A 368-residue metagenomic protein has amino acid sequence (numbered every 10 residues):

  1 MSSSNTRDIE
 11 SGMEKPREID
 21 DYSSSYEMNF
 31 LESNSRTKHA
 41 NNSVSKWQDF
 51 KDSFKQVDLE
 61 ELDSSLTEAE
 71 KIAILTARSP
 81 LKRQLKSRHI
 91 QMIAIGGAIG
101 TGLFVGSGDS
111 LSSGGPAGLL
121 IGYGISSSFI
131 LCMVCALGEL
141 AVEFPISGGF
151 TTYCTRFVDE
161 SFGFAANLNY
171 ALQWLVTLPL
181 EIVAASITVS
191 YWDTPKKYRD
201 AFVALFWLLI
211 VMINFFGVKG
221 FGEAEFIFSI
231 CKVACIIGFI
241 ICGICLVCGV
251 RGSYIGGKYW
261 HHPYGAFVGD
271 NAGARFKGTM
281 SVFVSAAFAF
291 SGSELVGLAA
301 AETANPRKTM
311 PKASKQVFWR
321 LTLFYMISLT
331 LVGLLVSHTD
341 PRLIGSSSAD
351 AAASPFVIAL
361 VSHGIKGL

Functional and structural regions predicted by a protein language model:
S2-G108, S112-P116, I130-L131: Membrane-interface "cap" regions at the ends of multi-pass membrane proteins
K82, M92, L103-F202, M212 (+2 more regions): Extracellular loop-to-transmembrane helix junctions
Q91-I99, Y123-G124, S128, L168 (+8 more regions): Residue-level signature of the transmembrane alpha-helical core of multi-pass small-molecule transporters
T101, V105, L178, C235-I236 (+3 more regions): Hydrophobic alpha-helical transmembrane segments in multi-pass membrane proteins
G108-S110, G138-E139, E143, T151 (+4 more regions): Helix-loop junctions at the membrane interface of multi-pass solute transporters
G118, F228-C231, G297-G333: Junctions where cytoplasmic loops transition into the N-terminal start of transmembrane alpha-helices in multi-pass
T152-C154, D159, Y191, A266-G269 (+3 more regions): TM-loop-TM module centered on a large, flexible mid-protein loop between adjacent transmembrane helices in multi-pass
D200-H261, S291, S314-T322: Membrane-interface loop-to-helix entry segments
